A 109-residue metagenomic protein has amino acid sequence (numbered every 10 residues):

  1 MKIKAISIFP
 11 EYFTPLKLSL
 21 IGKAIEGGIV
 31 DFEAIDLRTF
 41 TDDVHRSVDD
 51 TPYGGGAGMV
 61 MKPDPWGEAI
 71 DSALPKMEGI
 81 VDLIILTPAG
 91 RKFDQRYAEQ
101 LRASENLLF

Functional and structural regions predicted by a protein language model:
M1-A73: N-terminal nucleotide/polyanion-binding subdomain common to many enzyme families
V60-F109: S-adenosyl-L-methionine/SAH cofactor-binding core of RNA-modifying enzymes
